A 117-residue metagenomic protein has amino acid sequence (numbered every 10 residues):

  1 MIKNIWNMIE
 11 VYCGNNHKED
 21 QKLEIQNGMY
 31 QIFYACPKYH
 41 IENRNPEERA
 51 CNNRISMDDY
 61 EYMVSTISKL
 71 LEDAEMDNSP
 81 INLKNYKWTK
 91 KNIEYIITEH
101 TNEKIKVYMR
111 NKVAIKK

Functional and structural regions predicted by a protein language model:
M1-K117: Basic, low-complexity terminal or inter-domain segments flanking catalytic cores
